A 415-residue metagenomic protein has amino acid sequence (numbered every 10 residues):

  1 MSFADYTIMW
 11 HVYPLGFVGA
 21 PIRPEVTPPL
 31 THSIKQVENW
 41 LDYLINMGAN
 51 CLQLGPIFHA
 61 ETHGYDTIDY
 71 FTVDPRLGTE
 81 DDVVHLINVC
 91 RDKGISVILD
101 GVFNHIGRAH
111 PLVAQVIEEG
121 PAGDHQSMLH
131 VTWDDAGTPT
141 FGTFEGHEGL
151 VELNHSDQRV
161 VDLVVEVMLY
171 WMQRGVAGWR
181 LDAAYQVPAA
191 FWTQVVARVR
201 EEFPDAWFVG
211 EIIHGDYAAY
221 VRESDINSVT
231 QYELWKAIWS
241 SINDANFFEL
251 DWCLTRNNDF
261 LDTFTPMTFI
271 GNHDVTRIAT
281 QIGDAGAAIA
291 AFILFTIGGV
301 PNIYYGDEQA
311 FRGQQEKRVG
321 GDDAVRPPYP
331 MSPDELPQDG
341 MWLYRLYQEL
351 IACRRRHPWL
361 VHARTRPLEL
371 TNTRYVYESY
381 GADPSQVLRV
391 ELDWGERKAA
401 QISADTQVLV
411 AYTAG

Functional and structural regions predicted by a protein language model:
M1-M9, Y13-N50, I57-R174, V195 (+2 more regions): Substrate-binding/active-site clefts of carbohydrate-active enzymes
S2-Y6, A20, P24-P29, D251-W252 (+1 more regions): Loop/helix patches that line or flank the sugar-binding groove of alpha-linked glycan CAZymes
I8-H11, L52-L54, V97-L99, W179 (+4 more regions): Hydrophobic faces of well-ordered beta-strands that scaffold small-molecule active sites in alpha/beta enzyme cores
L15, I57, V102-N104, A184-Q186 (+3 more regions): Active-site beta-loop-alpha junctions enriched in small/polar residues
A49, V176, I226, G299-V300: A structural motif
G55-H59, Q309-A310: Short glycine-enriched loops at secondary-structure junctions
K93, V116-I117, E166, A177 (+8 more regions): Active-site-proximal helices and loops of the catalytic beta/alpha 8
I98, G178-A184, R277-A279: Short catalytic-loop micro-motif centered on adjacent basic/acidic residues
